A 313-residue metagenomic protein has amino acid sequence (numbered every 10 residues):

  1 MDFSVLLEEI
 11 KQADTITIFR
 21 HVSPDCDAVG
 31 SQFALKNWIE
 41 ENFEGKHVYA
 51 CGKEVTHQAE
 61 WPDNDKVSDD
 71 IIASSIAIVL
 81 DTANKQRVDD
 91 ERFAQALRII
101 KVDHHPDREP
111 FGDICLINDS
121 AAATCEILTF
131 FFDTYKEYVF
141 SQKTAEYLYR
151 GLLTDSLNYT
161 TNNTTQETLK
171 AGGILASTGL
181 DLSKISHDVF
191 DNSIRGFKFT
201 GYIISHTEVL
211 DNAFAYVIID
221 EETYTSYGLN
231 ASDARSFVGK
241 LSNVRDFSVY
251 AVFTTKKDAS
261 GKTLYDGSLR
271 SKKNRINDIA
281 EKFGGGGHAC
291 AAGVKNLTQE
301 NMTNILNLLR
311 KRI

Functional and structural regions predicted by a protein language model:
M1-V5, L80-D81, F132-T134: Short, motif-level signal for alpha-helix interfacial/capping segments enriched in acidic residues and aromatics/proline
D2-V22, C26-E60, S68-S75, S156-I313: Hydrophobic helix-and-loop "lid/oligomerization" segment in the mid-to-C-terminal part of catalytic domains
F19, S23, V79, K101-V102 (+1 more regions): Generic enzyme active-site microenvironment
L35-K36, A94-L97, I117-N118, K170: Glycine-rich, phosphate-binding/catalytic loops in enzymes
E60-I114: Active-site cofactor/cluster-binding pocket
S68, D89-E91, C115-I117, Y138-V139 (+2 more regions): A generic local secondary-structure boundary/capping motif
D70-I71, R92-A94, R108-E109, F140-S141 (+3 more regions): Solvent-exposed alpha-helices and their adjacent loops that cap or buttress functional pockets in soluble metabolic
H104-A171: Short alpha-helices
